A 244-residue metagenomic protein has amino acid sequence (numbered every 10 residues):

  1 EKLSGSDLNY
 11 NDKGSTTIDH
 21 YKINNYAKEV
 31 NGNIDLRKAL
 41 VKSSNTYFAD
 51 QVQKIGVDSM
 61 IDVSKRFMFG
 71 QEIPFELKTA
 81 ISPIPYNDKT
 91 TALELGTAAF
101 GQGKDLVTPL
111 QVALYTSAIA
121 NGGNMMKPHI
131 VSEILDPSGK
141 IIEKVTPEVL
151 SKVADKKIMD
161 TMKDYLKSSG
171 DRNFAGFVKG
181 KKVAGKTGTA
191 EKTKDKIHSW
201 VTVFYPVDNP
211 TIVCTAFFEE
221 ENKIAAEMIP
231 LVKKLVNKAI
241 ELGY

Functional and structural regions predicted by a protein language model:
E1-F218: Beta-lactam-recognizing serine transpeptidase/beta-lactamase-like catalytic domain environment
T108-L114, E227-K234: Short amphipathic alpha-helical face segments that pack within enzyme cores and frequently flank/anchor catalytic
I141-E143, I229-Y244: Short, gly/Ser/Thr-rich active-site loops of penicillin-recognizing serine hydrolases
F218-P230: A short acidic/glycine-rich loop-to-helix N-cap element
